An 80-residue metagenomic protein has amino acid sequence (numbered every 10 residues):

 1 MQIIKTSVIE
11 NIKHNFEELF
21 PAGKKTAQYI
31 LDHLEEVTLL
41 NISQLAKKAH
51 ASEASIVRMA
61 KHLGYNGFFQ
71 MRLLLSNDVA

Functional and structural regions predicted by a protein language model:
Q2-Q28, D32-L40, Q44-A80: HTH-adjacent hinge/linker in prokaryotic transcriptional regulators
